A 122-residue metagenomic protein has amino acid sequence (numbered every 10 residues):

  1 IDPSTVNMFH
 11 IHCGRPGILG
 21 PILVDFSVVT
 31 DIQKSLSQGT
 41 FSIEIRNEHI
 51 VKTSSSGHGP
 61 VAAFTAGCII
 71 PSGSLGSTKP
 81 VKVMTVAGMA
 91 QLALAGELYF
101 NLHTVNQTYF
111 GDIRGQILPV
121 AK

Functional and structural regions predicted by a protein language model:
I1-K122: N-terminal leader/targeting pre-sequences
